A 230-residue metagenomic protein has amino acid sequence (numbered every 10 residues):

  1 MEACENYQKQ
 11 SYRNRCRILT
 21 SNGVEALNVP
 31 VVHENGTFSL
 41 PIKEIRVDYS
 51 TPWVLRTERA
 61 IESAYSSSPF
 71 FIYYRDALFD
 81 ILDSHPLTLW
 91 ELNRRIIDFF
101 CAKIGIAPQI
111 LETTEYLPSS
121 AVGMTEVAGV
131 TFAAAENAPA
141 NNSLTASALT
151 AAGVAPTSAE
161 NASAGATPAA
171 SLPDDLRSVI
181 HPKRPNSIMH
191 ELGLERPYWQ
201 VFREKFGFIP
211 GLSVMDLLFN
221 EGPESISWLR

Functional and structural regions predicted by a protein language model:
M1-T145, L149, E160-A164, P168-R230: Residues lining hydrophobic/aromatic ligand-binding pockets adjacent to catalytic sites
